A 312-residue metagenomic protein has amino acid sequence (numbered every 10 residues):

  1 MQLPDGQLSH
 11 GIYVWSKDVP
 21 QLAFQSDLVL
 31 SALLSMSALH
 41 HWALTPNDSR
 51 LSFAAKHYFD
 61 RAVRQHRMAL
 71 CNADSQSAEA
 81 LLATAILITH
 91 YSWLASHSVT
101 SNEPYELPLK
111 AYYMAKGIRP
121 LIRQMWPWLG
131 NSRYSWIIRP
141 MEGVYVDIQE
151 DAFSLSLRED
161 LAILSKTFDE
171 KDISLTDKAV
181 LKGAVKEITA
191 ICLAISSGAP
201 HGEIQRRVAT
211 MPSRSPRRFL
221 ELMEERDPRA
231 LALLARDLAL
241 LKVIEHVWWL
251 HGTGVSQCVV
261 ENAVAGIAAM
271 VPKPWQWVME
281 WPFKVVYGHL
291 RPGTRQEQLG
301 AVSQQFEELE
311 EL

Functional and structural regions predicted by a protein language model:
M1-C71, L238-A239, V243, Q298-L312: Amphipathic alpha-helical dimerization/protein-protein interaction segment
H10-L30, S49-K56, S75-S77, Y105-Y113 (+2 more regions): Extended, leucine-rich alpha-helical cores of fungal transcription factors
Y13-V14, W42, S98, G202 (+2 more regions): General secondary-structure edge motif
L34, L81, A85-I88, L231 (+1 more regions): TPR repeat positional signature
W42-P46, L70-D74, T100, F219 (+1 more regions): Short, flexible helix-adjacent loops and helix caps
H57-F59, V63-W136: Internal, conserved structured core segments that host functional sites
L107-W126, R133-L312: C-terminal effector modules of eukaryotic transcription factors
